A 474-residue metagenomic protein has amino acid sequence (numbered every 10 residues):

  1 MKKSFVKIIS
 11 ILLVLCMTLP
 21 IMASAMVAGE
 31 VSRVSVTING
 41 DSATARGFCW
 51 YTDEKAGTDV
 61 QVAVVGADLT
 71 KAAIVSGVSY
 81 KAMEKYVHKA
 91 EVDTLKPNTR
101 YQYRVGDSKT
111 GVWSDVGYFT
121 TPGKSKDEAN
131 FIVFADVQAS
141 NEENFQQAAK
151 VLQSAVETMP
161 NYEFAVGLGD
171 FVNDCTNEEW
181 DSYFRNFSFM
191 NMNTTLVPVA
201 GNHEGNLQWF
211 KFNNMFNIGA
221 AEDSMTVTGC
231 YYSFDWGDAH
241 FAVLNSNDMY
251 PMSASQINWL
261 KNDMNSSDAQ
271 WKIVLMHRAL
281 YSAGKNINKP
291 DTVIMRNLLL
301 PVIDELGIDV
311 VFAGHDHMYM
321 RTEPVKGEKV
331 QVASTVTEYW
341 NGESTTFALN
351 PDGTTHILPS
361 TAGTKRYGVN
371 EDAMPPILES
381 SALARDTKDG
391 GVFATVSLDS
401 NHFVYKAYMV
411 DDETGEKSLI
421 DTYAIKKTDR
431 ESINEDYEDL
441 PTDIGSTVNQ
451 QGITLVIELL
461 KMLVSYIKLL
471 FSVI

Functional and structural regions predicted by a protein language model:
M1-M26, L455, L459-I474: Gram-positive cell-envelope targeting signals
S10, T18-V133, Q138, D389 (+2 more regions): Acidic, histidine-bearing metal-coordination/catalytic regions of metal-dependent phosphoesterases
A82, K89-E91, R100-T120, N177-D268 (+5 more regions): Extended active-site neighborhood of metal-dependent phosphoesterases/phosphodiesterases
V112-L168, N173: An acidic-aromatic substrate-binding cleft motif
V133-A135, F164-D170, L196-N202, N245 (+3 more regions): Active-site neighborhood of phospho(di)ester-bond hydrolases with catalytic His/Asp-centered motifs
A139-E143, V172-N177, N202-Q208, M249-M252 (+3 more regions): Active-site environment of divalent metal-dependent phosphoester hydrolases
Q146-N206, E305: Core catalytic region of metal-dependent phosphoesterases/phosphodiesterases, especially metallo-beta-lactamase-like
Q270-V311, E323, K329-V332: Active-site-proximal segments of metal-dependent phosphoesterases and phosphodiesterases across multiple
